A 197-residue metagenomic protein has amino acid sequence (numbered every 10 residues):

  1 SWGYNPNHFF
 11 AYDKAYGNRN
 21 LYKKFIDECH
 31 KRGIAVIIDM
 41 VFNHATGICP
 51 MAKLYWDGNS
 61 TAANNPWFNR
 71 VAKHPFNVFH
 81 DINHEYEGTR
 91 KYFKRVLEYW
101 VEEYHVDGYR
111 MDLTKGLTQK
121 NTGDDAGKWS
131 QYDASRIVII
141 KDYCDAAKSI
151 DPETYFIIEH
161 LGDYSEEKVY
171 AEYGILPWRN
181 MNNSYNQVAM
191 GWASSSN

Functional and structural regions predicted by a protein language model:
S1-H105, L113-Y132, Y143-S149, A193: Substrate-binding/active-site clefts of carbohydrate-active enzymes
V36-I38, Y109, F156-I158: Hydrophobic faces of well-ordered beta-strands that scaffold small-molecule active sites in alpha/beta enzyme cores
H105, D133, V138-N197: Conserved alpha/beta catalytic core and glycan-binding cleft of carbohydrate-active enzymes
